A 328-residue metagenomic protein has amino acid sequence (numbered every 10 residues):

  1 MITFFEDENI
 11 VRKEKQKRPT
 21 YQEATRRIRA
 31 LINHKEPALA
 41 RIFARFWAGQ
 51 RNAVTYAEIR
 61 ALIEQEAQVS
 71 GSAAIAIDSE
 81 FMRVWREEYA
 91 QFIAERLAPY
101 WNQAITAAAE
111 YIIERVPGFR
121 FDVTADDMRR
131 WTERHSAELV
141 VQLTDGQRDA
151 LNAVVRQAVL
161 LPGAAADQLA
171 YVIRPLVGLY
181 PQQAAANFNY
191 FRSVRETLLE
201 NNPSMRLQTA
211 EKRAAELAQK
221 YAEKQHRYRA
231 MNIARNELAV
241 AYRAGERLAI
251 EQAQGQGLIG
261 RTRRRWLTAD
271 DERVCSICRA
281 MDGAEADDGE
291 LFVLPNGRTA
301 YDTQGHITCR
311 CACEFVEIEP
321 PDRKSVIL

Functional and structural regions predicted by a protein language model:
M1-A222, V316-L328: N-terminal leader/targeting and assembly helices and adjacent pre-domain segments
E223-L328: Acidic, glycine-rich two-metal-ion catalytic cores of nucleic acid-processing enzymes
